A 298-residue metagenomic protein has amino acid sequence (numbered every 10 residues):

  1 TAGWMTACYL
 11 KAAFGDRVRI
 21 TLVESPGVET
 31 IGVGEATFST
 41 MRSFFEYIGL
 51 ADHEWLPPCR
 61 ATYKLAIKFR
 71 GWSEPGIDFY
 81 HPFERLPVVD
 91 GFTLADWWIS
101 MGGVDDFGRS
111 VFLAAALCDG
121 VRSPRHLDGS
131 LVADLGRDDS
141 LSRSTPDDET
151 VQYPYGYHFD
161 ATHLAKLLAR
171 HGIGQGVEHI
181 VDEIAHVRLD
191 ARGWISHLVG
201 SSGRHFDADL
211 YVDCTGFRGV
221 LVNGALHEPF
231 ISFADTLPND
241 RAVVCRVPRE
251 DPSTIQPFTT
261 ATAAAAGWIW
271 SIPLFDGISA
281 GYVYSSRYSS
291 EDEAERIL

Functional and structural regions predicted by a protein language model:
K11-V33: Glycine-rich FAD pyrophosphate-binding loop
V33-D128: Dinucleotide-binding Rossmann-like beta1-alpha1 core, especially the glycine-rich loop that anchors the ADP
V151-H171, H179-D182, C214, V220 (+2 more regions): Short beta-strand to alpha-helix junction loop
A161, L226-T254: Central beta-strand plus flanking loop segment that forms part of the substrate or channel wall within the catalytic
I180-S196: A conserved short coil-to-beta-strand element within the FAD-binding core of flavoproteins
S201-L210: Core beta-strand elements of the Rossmann-like FAD/NAD(P) dinucleotide-binding domain in flavoenzyme oxidoreductases
V212-E228: Flavin (primarily FAD) binding-site architecture
A263-L298: Conserved FAD/dinucleotide-binding core of flavoprotein oxidoreductases
